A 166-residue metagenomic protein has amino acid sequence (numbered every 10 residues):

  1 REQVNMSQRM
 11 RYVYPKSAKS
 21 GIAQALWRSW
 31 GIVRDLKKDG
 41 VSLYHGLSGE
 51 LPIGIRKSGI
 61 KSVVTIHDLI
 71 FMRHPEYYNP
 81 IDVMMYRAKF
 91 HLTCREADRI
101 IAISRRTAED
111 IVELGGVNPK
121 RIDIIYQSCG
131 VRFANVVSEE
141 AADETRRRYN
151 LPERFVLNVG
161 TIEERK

Functional and structural regions predicted by a protein language model:
R1-K166: Carbohydrate transferase catalytic cores enriched for Leloir-type hexosyltransferases
